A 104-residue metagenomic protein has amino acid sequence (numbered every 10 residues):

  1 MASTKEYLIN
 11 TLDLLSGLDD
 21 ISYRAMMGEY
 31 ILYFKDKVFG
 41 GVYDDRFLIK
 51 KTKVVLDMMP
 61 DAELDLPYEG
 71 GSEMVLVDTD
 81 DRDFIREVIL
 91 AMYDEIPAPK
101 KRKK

Functional and structural regions predicted by a protein language model:
M1-K104: Charge-dense, helix-prone N-terminal extensions
